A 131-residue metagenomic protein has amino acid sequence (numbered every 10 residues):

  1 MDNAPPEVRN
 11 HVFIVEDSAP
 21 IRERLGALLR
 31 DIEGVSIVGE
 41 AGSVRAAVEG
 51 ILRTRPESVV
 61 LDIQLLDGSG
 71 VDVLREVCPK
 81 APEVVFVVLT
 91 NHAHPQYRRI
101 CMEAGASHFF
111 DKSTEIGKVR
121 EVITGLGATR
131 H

Functional and structural regions predicted by a protein language model:
M1-H11, G117-H131: Non-catalytic signal-transmission and effector/linker regions of two-component phosphorelay proteins
E16: Conserved acidic carboxylate
S43-A46, S69-D72: Acidic catalytic/metal-coordinating carboxylates
T54-V60, L65: Active-site beta3 strand of CheY-like receiver
L66, H94: The feature encodes the CheY-like receiver
V71-A81: Short amphipathic alpha-helix used as the core "switch/output" element in two-component signaling
